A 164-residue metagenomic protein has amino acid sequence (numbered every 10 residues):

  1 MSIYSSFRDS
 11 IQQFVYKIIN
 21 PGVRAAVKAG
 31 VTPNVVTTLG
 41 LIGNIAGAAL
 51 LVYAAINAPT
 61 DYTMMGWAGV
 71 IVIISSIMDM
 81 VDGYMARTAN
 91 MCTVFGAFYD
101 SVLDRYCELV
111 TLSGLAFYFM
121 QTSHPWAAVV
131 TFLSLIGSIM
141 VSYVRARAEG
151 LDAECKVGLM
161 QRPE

Functional and structural regions predicted by a protein language model:
M1-V27, V102-E164: A feature for the membrane-embedded catalytic helix bundles of lipid/isoprenoid biosynthetic enzymes
M1-V70: Topogenic membrane-insertion module of multi-pass membrane proteins
V35, W67, F95, K156-V157 (+1 more regions): Residue-level recognition of membrane-helix boundary sites in multi-pass small-molecule transporters
T37, G69-V72, T131, G158: Hydrophobic/aromatic positions within or immediately flanking transmembrane alpha-helices of multi-pass small-molecule
Y53-T60, T88-C92, M120-Q121, G150 (+1 more regions): Transmembrane helix-loop junctions in multipass membrane proteins, especially transporters and channels
T60-W67, F95, S123-A127: Membrane-helix interface segments
W67-S113, M140-E149, A153: Acidic (Asp/Glu-rich) catalytic motifs at the cytosolic membrane interface
